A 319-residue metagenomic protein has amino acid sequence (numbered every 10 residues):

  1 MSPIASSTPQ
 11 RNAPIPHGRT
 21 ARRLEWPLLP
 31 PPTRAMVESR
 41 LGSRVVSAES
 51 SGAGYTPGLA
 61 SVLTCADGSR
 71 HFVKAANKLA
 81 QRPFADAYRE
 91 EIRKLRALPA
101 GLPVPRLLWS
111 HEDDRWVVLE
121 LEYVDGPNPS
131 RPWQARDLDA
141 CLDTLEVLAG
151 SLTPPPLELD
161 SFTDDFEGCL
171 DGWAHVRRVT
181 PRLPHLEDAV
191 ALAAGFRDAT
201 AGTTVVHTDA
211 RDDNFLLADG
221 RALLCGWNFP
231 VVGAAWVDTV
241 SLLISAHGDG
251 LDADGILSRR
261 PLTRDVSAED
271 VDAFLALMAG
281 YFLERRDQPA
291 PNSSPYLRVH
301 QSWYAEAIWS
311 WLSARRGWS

Functional and structural regions predicted by a protein language model:
S2-E49: Juxta-kinase regulatory segment immediately upstream of eukaryotic protein kinase catalytic domains
A21, D254-S258, F282-S319: ATP/Mg2+ or Mg2+-diphosphate-binding catalytic cores that bind nucleotide phosphates or diphosphates via glycine-rich
L28-R44, T153-H207, L262-T263: An alpha-helical support segment within catalytic cores of ATP-dependent transferases
T56-A87: ATP-binding glycine-rich loop module of kinase domains
L98-G101, V124-F162: Conserved kinase catalytic-core helix
R106-W116: Short beta-strand micro-motifs within the conserved protein kinase catalytic domain, predominantly in the N-lobe
D114-P127: Conserved short submotifs of the Hanks-type protein kinase catalytic core that shape the nucleotide-binding pocket
W236-D265, L275-N292: Active-site activation/catalytic loop segments of kinase-like enzymes and analogous catalytic loops in related
